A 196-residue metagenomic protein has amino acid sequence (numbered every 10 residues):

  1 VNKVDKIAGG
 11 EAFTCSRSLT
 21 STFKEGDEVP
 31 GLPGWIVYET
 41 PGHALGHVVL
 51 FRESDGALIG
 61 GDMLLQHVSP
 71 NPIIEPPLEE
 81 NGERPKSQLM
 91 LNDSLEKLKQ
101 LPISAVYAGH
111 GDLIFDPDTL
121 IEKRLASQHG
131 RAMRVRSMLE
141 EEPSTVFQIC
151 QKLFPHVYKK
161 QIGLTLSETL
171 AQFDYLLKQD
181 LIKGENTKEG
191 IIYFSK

Functional and structural regions predicted by a protein language model:
V1-P30: Active-site HxH/HxHxD metal-binding segment of metal-dependent hydrolases
G9-R17, G34-A132: Metallo-beta-lactamase
F23, V29, L50, I182-G184: A structural signal for short hydrophobic beta-strand segments in well-ordered beta-sheet cores
K24, P41, S195: Residue-level detector of conserved, well-ordered beta-strand and adjacent loop positions that form binding/recognition
E25-G26, H43, K188: Short, solvent-exposed coil/turn elements at secondary-structure transition points
M133-K196: C-terminal regulatory/interaction regions
